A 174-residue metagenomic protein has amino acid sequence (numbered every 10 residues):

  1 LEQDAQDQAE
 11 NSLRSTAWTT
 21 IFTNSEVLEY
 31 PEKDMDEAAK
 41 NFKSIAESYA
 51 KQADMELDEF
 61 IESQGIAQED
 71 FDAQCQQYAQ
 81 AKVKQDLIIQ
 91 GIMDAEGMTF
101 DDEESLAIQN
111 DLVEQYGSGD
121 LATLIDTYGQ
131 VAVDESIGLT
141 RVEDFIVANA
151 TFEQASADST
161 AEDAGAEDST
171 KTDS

Functional and structural regions predicted by a protein language model:
L1-S174: Extended, charged alpha-helical "arm"/coiled-coil substrate-binding scaffolds, typified by the C-terminal helical
